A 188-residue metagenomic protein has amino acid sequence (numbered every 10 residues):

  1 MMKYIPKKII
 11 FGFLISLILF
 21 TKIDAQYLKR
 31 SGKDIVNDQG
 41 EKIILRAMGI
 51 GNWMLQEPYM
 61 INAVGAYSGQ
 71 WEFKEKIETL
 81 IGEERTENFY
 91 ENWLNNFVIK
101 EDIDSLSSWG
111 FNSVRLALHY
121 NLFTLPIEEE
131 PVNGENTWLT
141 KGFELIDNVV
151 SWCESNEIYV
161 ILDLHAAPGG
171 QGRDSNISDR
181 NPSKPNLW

Functional and structural regions predicted by a protein language model:
M1-A25: Bacterial Sec-dependent N-terminal signal peptides
I15, D38, D104-L106: Generic marker of residues within folded, mature protein domains
A25-A47, P58: N-terminal module-boundary/linker segments of secreted carbohydrate-active enzymes
K42-L45, I50-W188: Active-site mouth of glycoside hydrolases
